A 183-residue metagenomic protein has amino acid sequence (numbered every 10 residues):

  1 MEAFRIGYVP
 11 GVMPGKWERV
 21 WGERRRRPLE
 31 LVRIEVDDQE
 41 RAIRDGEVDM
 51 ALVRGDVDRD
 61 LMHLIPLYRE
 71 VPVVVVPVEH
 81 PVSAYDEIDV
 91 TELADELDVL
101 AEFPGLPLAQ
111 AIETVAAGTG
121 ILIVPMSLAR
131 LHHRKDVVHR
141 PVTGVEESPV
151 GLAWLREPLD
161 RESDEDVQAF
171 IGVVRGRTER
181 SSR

Functional and structural regions predicted by a protein language model:
M1, P14-K16, A153-R183: C-terminal effector-binding regulatory domain of bacterial HTH transcription factors
M1-I6, P10-R33, R41: Short alpha-helix C-terminal cap/hinge motif
K16-E23, D37-P72, V137-R140: Short beta-strand-centered segments that line the small-molecule binding cleft or hinge of alpha/beta clamshell
R27, R44-V53, P72, L97 (+1 more regions): Alpha-to-beta junction loops
V32-R41, P104-A111: Short helix-initiation/N-cap motifs at beta->coil->alpha
D58-H63, E70, A117-L159: Beta-alpha-beta core module
L64-P72, V76-L97: Flexible hinge/capping segments at coil-to-helix
E102-E113, V174-R183: Ligand-binding clefts/hinges and TM-proximal coupling segments of bilobed small-molecule sensing domains
